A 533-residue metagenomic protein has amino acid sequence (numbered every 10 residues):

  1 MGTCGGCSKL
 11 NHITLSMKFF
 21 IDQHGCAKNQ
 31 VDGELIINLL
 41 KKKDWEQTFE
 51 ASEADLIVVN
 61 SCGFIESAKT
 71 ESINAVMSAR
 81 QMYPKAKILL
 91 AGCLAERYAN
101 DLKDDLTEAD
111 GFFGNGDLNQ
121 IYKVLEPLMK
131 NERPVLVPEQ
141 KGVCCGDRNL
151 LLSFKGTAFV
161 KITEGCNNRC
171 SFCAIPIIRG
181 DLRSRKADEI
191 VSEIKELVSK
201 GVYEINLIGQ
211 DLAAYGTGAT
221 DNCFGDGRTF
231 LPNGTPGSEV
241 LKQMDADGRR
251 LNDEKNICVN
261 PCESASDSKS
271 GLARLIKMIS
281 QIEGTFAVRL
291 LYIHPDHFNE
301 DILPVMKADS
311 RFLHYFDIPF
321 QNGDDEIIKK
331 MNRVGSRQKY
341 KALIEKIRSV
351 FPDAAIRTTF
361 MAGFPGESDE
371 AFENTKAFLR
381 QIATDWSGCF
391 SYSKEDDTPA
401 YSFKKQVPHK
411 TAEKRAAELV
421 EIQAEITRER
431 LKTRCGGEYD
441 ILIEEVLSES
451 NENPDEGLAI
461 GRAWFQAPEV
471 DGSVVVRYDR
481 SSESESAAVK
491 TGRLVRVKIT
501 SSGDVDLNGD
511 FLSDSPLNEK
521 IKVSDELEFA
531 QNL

Functional and structural regions predicted by a protein language model:
M1-S16, G142, D221-S270, D479-A487 (+3 more regions): Intrinsic disorder/low-complexity segments
N11-Y215, N222, S268-G271, D301 (+8 more regions): Proteins enriched for Cys/Gly/acidic motifs involved in redox and nucleic-acid/cofactor modification
I88-G92, R97, L102, T107 (+2 more regions): Conserved SAM/AdoMet-binding glycine-rich loop
S153-G156, C166-N168, F312, N322 (+6 more regions): Short flexible coil/turn linkers enriched for glycine and charged/polar residues that connect secondary-structure
C170, I190, L207, L290 (+7 more regions): Conserved, mostly hydrophobic/aromatic
G209, Y292-H294, F320-N322, T358-A362 (+6 more regions): Active-site proximal loops enriched in glycine and acidic residues that flank catalytic Cys/His/Asp and coordinate
S402-L533: Terminal RNA-binding accessory module
